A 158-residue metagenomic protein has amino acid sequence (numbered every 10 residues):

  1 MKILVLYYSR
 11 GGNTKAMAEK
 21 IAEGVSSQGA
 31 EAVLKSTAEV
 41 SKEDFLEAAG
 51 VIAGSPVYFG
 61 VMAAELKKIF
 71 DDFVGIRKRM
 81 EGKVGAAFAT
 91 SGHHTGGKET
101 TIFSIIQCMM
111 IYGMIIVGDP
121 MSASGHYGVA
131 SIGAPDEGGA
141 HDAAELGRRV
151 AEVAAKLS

Functional and structural regions predicted by a protein language model:
K2, E31, V84: Residues at the starts of beta-strands that form the adenosine-phosphate
K2-Q28: N-terminal beta1-alpha1 ligand-phosphate binding loop
L6-Y8, K35, F88: Short hydrophobic segments within beta-strands
R10, M62, K98, P135-G139: Residue-level preference for long, well-ordered alpha-helices that form the structural scaffold of enzyme catalytic
N13-M17, T101, D142: Conserved alpha-helical elements of sugar-nucleotide-dependent glycosyltransferases
G24, Q28, I76, C108 (+3 more regions): Change "in soluble alpha/beta enzymes" to "in soluble alpha/beta proteins
V33, V40-S41, I115-S158: Glycine-rich phosphate/pyrophosphate-binding loop and the adjoining helix
A38-M121: Helix-loop-strand module that forms the ligand-binding subsite of alpha/beta enzymes
